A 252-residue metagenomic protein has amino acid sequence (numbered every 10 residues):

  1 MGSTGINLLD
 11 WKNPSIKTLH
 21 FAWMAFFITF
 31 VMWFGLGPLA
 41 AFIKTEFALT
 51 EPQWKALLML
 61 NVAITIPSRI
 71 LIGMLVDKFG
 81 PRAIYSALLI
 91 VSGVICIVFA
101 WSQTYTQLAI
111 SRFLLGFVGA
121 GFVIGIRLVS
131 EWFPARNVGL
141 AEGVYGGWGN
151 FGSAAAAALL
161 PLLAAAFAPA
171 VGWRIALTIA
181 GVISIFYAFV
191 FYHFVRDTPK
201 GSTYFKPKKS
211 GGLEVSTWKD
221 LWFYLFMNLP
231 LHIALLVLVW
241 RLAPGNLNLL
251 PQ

Functional and structural regions predicted by a protein language model:
M1-V31, T45: Cytosolic juxtamembrane N-terminal segment immediately preceding the first transmembrane helix of multi-pass
F34, V62-I70, A120, A154: Residue-level signature of mid-helix packing/kink "hotspots" within the transmembrane helices of 12-pass Major
L36-A40, M227-Q252: Extracytoplasmic gate region of multi-pass secondary transporters
P67-T106: Conserved MFS/SLC helix-loop-helix module at the cytosolic interface between two early adjacent transmembrane helices
I95-F99, L115, F191: MFS-fold secondary transporters
S111-N150: Cytoplasmic helix-loop-helix junction between adjacent transmembrane helices in 12-TM secondary transporters
Y145-P199: Helix-loop-helix hairpin linking two adjacent transmembrane segments in secondary transporters
V195-D220: Flexible cytoplasmic inter-helical loops of multi-pass small-molecule transporters
